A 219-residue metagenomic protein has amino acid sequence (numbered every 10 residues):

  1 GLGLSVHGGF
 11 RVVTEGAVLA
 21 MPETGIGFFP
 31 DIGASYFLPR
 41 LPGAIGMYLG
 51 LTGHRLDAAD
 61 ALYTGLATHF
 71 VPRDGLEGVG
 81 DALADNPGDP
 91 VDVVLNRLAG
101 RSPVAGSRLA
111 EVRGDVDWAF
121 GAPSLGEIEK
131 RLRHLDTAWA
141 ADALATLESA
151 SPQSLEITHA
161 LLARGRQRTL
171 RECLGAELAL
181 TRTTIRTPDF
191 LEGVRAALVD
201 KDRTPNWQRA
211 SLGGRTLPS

Functional and structural regions predicted by a protein language model:
G1-L49, Y63-T64, V79-L83: CoA-thioester-processing core
L4-S5, D60-A61, T158, A197: Hydrophobic/aromatic residues within transmembrane alpha-helices of multi-pass small-molecule transporters
Y48, L56, F70-R73: Inter-helical turn/loop segments and adjacent helix faces that build the functional surface of alpha-helical bundle
H54-D60: Acidic, divalent-metal-coordinating active-site segment for phosphoryl/phosphodiester hydrolysis, typified by short
L66-A150: Amphipathic alpha-helical blocks and their helix-capping loop/short-beta junctions
L132-A141, L147-S219: Long, low-complexity C-terminal extensions of enzymes
